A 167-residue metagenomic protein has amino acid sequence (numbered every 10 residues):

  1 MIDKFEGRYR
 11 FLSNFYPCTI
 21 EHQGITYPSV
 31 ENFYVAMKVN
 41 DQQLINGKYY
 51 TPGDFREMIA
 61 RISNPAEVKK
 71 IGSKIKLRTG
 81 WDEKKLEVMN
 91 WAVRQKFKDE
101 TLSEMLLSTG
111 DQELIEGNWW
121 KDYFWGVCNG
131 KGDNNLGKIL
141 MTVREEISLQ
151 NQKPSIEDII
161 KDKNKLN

Functional and structural regions predicted by a protein language model:
M1-N167: Charged, low-complexity intrinsically disordered segments
